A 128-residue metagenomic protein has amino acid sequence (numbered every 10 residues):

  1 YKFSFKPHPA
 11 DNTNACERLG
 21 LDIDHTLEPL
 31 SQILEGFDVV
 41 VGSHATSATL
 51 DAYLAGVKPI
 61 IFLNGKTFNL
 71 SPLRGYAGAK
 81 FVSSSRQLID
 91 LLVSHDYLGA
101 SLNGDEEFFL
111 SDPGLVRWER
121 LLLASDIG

Functional and structural regions predicted by a protein language model:
Y1-K6: A conserved nucleotide-sugar
P7-P9, N14-I23, H44-L110: Catalytic binding pocket for nucleotide-activated donors in carbohydrate/polymer assembly enzymes
H25-I33: Conserved active-site histidine-acidic residue motif and adjacent donor-binding/catalytic loop of glycosyltransferases
Q32, G56, F68, A124-D126: A charged alpha-helical hairpin associated with nucleic-acid processing machineries
I33-L34, G75: A conserved, positively charged/aromatic
E35-S43: Acidic donor-binding loop of glycosyltransferase active sites
F108-G128: C-terminal alpha-helical cap of glycosyltransferases
